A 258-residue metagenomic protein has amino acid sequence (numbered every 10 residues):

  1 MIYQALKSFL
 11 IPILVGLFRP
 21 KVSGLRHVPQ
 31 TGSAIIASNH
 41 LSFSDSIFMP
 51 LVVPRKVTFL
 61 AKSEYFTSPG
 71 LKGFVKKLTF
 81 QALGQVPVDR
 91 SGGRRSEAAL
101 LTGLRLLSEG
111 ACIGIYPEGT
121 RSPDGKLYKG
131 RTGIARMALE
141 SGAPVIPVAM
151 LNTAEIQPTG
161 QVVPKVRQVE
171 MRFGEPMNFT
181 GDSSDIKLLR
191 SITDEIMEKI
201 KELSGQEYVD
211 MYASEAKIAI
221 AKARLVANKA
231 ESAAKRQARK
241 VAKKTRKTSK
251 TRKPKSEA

Functional and structural regions predicted by a protein language model:
I2, E97-A258: Non-catalytic C-terminal accessory region of glycerolipid acyltransferases and related lyso-lipid remodeling enzymes
Y3, F9-H40: Helix-to-loop junction immediately C-terminal to a conserved catalytic motif
Y3-F18, K76-G84, N228, S232-K235 (+2 more regions): Short hydrophobic helices that act as membrane-entry/anchoring signals
V15, Q30-G93: Catalytic core of membrane glycerolipid acyltransferases/transacylases, capturing the structured, soluble-facing
V15-S23, R95-E97, T153-E155: Short gly/ser/thr-rich secondary-structure transition/capping motifs
P20-L25, S44-S46, K72-G73, L100-T102 (+2 more regions): A generic local structural motif
G24, N39, A61-K62, G84 (+2 more regions): A secondary-structure boundary/capping signal
